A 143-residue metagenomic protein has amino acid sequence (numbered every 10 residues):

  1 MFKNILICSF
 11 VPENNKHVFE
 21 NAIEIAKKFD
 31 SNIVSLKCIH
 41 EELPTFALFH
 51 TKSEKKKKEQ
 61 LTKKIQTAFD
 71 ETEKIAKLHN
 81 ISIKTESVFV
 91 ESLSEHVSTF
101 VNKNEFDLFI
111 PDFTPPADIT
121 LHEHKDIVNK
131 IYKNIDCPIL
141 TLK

Functional and structural regions predicted by a protein language model:
K3-K52, K77, K84, N134: Small/aliphatic-rich secondary-structure junction motif
E20-N21, H96-T99, I127: A short acidic, amphipathic alpha-helical/loop segment
E42-L43, L93, D118: Generic structural signal for helix capping and beta-alpha/helix-loop junctions
H50-E54, N102-N104, I127-N129: Short, hinge-like loop/turn segments at secondary-structure boundaries
S53-T67: A short acidic, glycine-rich active-site loop that binds or catalyzes chemistry on phosphate/adenosine moieties
K77-F109: Structural beta-alpha unit
I110-N134: Glycine-rich, Arg-bearing micro-motifs that act as flexible, cationic patches
Y132-K143: Short, flexible loop segments at boundaries between secondary-structure elements
